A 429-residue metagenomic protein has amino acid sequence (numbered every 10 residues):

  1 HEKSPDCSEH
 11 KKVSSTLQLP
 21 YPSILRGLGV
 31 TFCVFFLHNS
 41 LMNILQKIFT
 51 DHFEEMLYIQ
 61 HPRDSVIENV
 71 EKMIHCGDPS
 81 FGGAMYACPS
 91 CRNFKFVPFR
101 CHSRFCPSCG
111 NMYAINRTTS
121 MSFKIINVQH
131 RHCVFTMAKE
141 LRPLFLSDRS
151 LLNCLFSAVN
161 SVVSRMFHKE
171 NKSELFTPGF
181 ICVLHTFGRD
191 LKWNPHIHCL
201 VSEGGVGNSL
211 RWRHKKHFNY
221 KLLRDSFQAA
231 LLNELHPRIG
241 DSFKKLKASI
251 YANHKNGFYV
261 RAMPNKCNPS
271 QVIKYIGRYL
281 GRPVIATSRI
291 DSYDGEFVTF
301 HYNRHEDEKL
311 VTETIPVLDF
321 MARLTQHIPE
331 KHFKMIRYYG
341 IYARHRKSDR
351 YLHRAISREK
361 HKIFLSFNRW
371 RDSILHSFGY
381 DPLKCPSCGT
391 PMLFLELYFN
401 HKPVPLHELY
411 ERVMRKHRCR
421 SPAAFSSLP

Functional and structural regions predicted by a protein language model:
H1-V13, L17-P20: Extreme N-terminal basic, low-complexity initiation segments that serve as generic localization/processing leaders
K3, P22-P429: Beta->alpha loop/short-helix hinge microenvironment recognizer with preference for catalytic Tyr/His contexts
